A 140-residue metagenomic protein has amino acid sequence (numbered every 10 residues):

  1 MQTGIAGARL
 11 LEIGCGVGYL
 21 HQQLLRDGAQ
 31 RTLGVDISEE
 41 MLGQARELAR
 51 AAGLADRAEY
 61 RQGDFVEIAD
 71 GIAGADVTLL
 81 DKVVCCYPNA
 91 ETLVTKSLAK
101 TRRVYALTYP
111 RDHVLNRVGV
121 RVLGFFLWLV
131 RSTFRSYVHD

Functional and structural regions predicted by a protein language model:
M1-A6: Conserved alpha-helix/loop element of class I SAM-dependent methyltransferases that forms part of the SAM/SAH-binding
A8-G16: Conserved class I S-adenosyl-L-methionine
V17-V66: Class I SAM-dependent methyltransferase SAM/SAH-binding core
E67-I72: Short conserved loop adjoining the S-adenosyl-L-methionine
D76-N89: A short SAM/SAH-binding and catalytic strip from SAM-dependent methyltransferases
Y87-S97: A short, conserved alpha-helix within the catalytic core of class I
R102-P110: Conserved beta-strand signature within the Rossmann-like core of class I S-adenosyl-L-methionine
R135-D140: Short alpha-helix
